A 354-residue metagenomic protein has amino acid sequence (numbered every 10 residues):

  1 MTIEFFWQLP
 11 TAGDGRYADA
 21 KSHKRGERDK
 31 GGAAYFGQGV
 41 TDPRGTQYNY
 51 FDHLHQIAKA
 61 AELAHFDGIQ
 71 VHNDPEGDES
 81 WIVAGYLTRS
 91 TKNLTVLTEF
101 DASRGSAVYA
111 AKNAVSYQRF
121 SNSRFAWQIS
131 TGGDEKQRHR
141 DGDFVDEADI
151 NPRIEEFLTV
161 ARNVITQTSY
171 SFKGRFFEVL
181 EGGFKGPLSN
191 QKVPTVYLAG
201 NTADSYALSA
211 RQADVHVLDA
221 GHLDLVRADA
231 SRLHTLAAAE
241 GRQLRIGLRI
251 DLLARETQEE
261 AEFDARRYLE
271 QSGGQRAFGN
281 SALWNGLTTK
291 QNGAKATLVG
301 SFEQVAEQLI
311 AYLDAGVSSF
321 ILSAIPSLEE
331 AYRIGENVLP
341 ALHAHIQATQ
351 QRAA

Functional and structural regions predicted by a protein language model:
M1-S90, V193-P194: N-terminal beta1-alpha1-beta2 module of alpha/beta enzyme domains
I3, G15-A20, G37-T46, Y109-Q212 (+2 more regions): Internal, glycine-rich beta/alpha segment that forms the wall or movable "lid" of small-molecule/cofactor binding
I3-L9, I69-V71, T95-F100, F125-I129 (+4 more regions): Hydrophobic faces of well-ordered beta-strands that scaffold small-molecule active sites in alpha/beta enzyme cores
T11-K30, T257-G300: Active-site pocket-lining/capping segments in soluble small-molecule metabolic enzymes
A61, H65, L87, Y117 (+6 more regions): Conserved, mostly hydrophobic/aromatic
V71-S80, A102-V108, H222-A228, L253-E256 (+1 more regions): Acidic-and-aromatic substrate-binding clefts and catalytic sites of carbohydrate-active enzymes
S80-T98, R153, R242, I334-Q351: Alpha-helix-loop-beta-strand connector modules within alpha/beta enzyme cores
D146, I150, E155-N163, V226-T235 (+1 more regions): C-terminal helical cap(s) of enzyme catalytic domains, especially alpha/beta-barrels
